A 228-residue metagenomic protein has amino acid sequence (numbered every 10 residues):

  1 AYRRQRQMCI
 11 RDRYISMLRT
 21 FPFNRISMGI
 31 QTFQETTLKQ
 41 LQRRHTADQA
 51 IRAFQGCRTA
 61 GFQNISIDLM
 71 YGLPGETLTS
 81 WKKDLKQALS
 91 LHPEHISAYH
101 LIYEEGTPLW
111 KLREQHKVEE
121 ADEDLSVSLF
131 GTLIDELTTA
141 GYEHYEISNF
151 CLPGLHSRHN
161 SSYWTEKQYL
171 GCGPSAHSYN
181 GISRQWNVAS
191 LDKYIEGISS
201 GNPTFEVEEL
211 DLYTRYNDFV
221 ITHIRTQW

Functional and structural regions predicted by a protein language model:
A1-I10: Single conserved hydrophobic/aromatic residue that forms the stacking wall/gate of nucleotide- or nucleobase-binding
Y2, F33-Q34, E105, Y213-Y216: N-terminal alpha-helical segment
R11-R19: Distinct, well-ordered alpha-helical segments
F21-T32, D48-Q115, A121-P153, E166 (+1 more regions): Conserved C-terminal portion of the radical SAM core fold that forms the substrate/S-adenosylmethionine-binding
Q34-L41: A short acidic, helix-capping loop that chelates divalent metal ions and anchors anionic groups
Q115-H116, E206: Short hinge/gating elements
L152-N160: Long, charge-dense, solvent-exposed interaction surfaces that engage phosphate-rich ligands
S161-W228: Hydrophobic, secondary-structure "cap" segments at the distal end of domains
